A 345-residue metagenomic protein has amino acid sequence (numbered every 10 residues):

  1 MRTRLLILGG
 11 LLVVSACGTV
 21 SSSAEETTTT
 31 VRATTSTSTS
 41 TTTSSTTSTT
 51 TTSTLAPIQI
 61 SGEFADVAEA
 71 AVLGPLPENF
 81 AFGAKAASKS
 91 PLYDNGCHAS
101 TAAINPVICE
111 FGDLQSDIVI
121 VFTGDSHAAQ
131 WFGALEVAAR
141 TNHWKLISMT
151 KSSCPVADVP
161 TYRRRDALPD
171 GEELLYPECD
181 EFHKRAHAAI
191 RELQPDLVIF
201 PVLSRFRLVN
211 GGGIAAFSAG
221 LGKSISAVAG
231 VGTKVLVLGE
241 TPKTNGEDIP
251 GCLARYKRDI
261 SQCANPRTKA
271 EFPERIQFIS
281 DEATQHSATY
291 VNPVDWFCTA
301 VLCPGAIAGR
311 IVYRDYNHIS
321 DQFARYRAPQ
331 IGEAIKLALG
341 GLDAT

Functional and structural regions predicted by a protein language model:
M1-I7: Bacterial N-terminal signal peptides that target proteins for export
G9-T345: Extracellular/periplasmic envelope-modification machinery, especially enzymes that add or remove acyl/ester groups on
